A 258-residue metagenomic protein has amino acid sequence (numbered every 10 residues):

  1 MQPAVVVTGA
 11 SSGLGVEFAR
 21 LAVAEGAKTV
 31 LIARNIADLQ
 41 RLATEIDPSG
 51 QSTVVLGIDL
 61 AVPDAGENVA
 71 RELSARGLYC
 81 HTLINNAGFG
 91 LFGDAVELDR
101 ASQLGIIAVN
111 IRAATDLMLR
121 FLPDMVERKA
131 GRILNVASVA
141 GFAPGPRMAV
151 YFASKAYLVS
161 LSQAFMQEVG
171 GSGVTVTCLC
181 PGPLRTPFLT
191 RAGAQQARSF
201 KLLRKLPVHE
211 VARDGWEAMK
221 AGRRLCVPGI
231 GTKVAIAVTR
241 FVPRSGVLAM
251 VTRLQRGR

Functional and structural regions predicted by a protein language model:
S11-S12: Conserved glycine-rich cofactor-binding loop
E25-L42: Conserved glycine-rich Rossmann-like NAD(P)H-binding loop of the short-chain dehydrogenase/reductase
N86-L91: Conserved NAD(P)H cofactor-binding loop of Rossmann-fold oxidoreductase domains
D94-I107: Substrate-binding pocket helix/loop in short-chain dehydrogenase/reductase
M118, S154: Active-site helix of classical SDR
S138: Residue(s) in the substrate-gating loop at a strand-loop-helix junction that position the organic substrate next
C178, F200-A235: C-terminal helical subdomain
